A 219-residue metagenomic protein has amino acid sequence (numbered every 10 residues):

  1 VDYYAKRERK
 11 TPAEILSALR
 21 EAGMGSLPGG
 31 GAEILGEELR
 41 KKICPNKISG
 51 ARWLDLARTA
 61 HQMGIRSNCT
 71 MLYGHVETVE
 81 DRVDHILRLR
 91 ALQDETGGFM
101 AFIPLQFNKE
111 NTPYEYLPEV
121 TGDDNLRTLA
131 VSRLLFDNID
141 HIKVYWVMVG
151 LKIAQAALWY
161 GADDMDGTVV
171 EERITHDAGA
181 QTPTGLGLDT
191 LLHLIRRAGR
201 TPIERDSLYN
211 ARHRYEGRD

Functional and structural regions predicted by a protein language model:
V1-R66, L72-E95, P113-D123, G179-Q181: Conserved non-cysteine loop/helix-boundary elements of the Radical SAM core domain that shape
L27-P28, N68, I103, K143: Structural detector of well-ordered beta-strand residues that form the stable sheet scaffold of enzyme domains
Q93-D219: Auxiliary Fe-S-binding modules of radical SAM enzymes
